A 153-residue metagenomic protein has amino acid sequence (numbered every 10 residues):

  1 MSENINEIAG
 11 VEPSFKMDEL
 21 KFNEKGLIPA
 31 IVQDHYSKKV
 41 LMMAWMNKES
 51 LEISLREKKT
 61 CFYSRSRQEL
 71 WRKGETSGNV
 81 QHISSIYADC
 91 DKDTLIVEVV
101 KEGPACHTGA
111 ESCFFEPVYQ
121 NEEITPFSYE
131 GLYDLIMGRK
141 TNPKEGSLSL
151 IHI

Functional and structural regions predicted by a protein language model:
M1-V11: Short, compositionally biased leader-like segments
A9-M17, L27, L41, M46-S147: C-terminal binding/interaction regions
N23-K25: Short, flexible loop/turn motifs enriched in small residues
V32-H35: Short, acidic, Ser/Thr-enriched surface-loop or helix-capping motifs
K38: Carbohydrate-associated surface elements
I151-I153: Conserved small/polar residues in nucleotide/adenosyl-binding loops
